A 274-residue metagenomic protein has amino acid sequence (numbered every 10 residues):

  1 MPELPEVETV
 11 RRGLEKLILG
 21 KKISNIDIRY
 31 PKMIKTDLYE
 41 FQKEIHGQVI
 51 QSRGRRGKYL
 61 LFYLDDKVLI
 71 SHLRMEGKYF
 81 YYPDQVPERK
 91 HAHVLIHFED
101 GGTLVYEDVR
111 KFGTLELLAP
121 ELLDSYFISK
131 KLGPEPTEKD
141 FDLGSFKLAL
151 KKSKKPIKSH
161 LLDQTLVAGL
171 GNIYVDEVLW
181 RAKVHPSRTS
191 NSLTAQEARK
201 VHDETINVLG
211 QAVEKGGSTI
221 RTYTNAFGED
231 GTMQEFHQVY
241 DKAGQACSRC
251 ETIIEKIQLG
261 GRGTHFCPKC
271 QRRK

Functional and structural regions predicted by a protein language model:
M1-L115: Surface-exposed binding/hinge segments that line and control ligand-binding clefts or catalytic entry sites
P2, E6, E138, E197: Catalytic cores of large soluble enzymes that bind and process phosphate-bearing ligands
K22-E40, G54, S145, A149-K274: Basic, nucleic-acid-binding surfaces and adjacent catalytic neighborhoods in DNA/RNA-processing proteins
I45, S129-L132, V184, Y240: Short clusters of hydrophobic/aromatic residues that line enzyme substrate/ligand-binding pockets
L69-G169, Y174-R181, T189: Phosphate/anion-contacting hairpin/loop surfaces
